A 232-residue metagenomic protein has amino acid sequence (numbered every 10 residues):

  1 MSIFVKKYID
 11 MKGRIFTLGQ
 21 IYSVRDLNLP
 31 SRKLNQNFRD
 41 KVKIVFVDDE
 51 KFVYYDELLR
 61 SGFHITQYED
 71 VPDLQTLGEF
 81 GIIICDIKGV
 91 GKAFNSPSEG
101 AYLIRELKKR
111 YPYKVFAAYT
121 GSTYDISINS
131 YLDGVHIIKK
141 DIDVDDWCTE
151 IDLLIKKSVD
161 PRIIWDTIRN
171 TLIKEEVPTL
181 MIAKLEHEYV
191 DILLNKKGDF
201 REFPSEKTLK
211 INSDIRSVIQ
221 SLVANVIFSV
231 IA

Functional and structural regions predicted by a protein language model:
L34-K51, L58: Conserved acidic segment of CheY-like receiver
F46-D49, Y68, I83, L107: Conserved sequence signature across two-component system core domains
L58-E79: A short, well-structured beta->alpha microelement
T76-Y111: Conserved phosphotransfer microenvironments
Y102-S130: A short, hydrophobic beta-strand element within the central beta-sheet of small alpha/beta folds
N129-I142: As written
D143-P178: Receiver (REC) domain switch/output surface
D166-A232: C-terminal output/effector regions of signal-responsive regulators
